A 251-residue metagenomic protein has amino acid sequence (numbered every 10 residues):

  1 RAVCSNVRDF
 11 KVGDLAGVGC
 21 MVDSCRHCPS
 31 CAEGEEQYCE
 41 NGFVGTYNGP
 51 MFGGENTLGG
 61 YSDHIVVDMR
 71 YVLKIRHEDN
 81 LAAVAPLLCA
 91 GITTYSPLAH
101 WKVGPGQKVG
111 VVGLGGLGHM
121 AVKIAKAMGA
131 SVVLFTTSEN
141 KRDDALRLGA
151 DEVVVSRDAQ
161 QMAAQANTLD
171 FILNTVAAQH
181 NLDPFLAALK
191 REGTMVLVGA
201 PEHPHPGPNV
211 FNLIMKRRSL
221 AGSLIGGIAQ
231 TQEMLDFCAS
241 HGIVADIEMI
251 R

Functional and structural regions predicted by a protein language model:
R1-A32, L58, R76-D79: Glycine-rich beta-strand-centered segment in the early N-terminal region that forms part of a ligand/cofactor-binding
C4, M21, D158, V176-A177 (+1 more regions): Short glycine-/small-residue-rich Rossmann-like dinucleotide-binding loops
C20-L73: Cysteine-cluster motifs in flexible loop/terminal segments that predominantly coordinate metals
G53-Y61, H77-H100, V112-M120: A glycine-rich, Thr/Ser-enriched phosphate-binding loop motif common to dinucleotide/cofactor-binding enzymes
P105-L114, I124-P184: Adenosine-nucleotide cofactor-binding segment
V176-D246: Glycine-rich phosphate-binding loop and adjacent beta-alpha segment of Rossmann(oid) nucleotide-cofactor-binding
